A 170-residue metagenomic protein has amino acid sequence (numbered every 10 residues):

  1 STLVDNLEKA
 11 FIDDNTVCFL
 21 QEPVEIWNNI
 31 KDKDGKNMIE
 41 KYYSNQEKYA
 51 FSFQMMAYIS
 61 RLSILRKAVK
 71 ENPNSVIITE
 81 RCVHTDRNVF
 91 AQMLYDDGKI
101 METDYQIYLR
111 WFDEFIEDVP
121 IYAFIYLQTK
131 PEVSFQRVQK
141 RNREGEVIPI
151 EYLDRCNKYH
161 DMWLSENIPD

Functional and structural regions predicted by a protein language model:
L3, L7: Hydrophobic positions on the alpha1 helix immediately C-terminal to the Walker A/P-loop
K9-M55, S60, V89: Conserved substrate/cofactor phosphate-moiety recognition/catalytic segment in nucleotide-dependent phosphotransferases
A10, W111-F115, M162-E166: A generic secondary-structure signal
D13-V17, N74-V76, V119: A generic structural motif
N15, D118-A123, I168-D170: Short glycine-/polar-rich loops that comprise or flank the Walker A/P-loop and associated switch/sensor motifs
P23-V24, C82-V83, K130: Anionic group-transfer/hydrolysis microenvironments
F53-M101, I125: A basic- and aromatic-enriched beta-loop-alpha substructure that forms the phosphate/nucleotide- and DNA/RNA-contacting
R87-Y159: A glycine- and Lys/Arg-enriched "phosphate-lid" helix/loop adjacent to the NTP-binding pocket of small-molecule kinases
